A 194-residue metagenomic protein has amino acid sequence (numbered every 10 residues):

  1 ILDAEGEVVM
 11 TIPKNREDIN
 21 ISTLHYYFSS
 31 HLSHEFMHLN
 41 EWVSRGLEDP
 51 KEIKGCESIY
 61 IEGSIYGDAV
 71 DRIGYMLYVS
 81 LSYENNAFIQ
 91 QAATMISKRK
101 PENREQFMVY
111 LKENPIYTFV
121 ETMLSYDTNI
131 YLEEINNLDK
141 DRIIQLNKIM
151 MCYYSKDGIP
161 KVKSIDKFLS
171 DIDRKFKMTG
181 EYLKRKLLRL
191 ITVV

Functional and structural regions predicted by a protein language model:
I1, I12, R16, I21-S22 (+3 more regions): Low-complexity, repetitive regions of proteins mediating host interaction that are extracellular, surface-exposed
I1-S29, F36-V43: Active-site scaffold of zinc-dependent metalloenzymes
Y26, W42-L77: Post-HEXXH active-site segment of zinc metalloproteases
S30-S33, Y78: Internal alpha-helical scaffold/solenoid segments in large eukaryotic proteins
L32-E35, N85: A general, composition-driven signal for non-globular sequence regions
H34-M37, V194: N-terminal low-hydrophobic presequence detector
H38, G46-L47, T94-I96: Short, solvent-exposed loop/turn segments at secondary-structure junctions
Y66-V194: Long, well-structured alpha-helical subdomains associated with metal-dependent extracellular/ecto-lumenal hydrolases
